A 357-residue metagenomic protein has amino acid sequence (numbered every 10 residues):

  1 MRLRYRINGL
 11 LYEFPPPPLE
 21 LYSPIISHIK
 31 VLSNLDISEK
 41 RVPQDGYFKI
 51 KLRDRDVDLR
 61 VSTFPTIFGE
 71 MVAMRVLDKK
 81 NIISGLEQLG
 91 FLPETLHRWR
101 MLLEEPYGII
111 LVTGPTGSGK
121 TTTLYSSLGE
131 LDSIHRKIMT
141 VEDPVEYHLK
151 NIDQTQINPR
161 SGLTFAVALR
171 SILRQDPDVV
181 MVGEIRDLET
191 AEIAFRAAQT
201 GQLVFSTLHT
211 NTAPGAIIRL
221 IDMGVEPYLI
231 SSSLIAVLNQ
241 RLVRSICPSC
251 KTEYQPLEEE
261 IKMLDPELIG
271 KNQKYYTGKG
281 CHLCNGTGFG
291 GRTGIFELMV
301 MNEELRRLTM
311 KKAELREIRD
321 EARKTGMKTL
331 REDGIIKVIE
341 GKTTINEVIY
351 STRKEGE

Functional and structural regions predicted by a protein language model:
M1-E357: Short, flexible helix-loop junctions that flank or precede catalytic/ligand sites
